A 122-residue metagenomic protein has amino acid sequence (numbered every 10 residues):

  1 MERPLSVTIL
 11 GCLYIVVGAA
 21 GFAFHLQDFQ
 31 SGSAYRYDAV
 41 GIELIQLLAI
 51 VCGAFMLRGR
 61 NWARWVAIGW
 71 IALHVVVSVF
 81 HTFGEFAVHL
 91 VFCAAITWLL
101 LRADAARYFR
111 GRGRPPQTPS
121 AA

Functional and structural regions predicted by a protein language model:
M1-A122: Topology signature of small-to-medium multi-pass alpha-helical membrane proteins
